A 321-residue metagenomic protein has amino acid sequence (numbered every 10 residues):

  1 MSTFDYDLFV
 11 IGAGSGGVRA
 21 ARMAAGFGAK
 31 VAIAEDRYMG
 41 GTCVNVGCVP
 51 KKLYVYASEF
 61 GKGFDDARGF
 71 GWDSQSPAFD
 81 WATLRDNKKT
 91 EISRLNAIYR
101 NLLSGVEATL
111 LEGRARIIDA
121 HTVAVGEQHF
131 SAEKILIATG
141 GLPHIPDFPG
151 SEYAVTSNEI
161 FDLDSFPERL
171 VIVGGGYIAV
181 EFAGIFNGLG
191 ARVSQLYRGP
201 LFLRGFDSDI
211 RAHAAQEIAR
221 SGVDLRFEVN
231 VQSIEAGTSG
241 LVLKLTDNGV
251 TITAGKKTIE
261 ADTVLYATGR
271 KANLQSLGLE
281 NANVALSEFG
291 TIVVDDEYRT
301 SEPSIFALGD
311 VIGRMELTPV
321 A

Functional and structural regions predicted by a protein language model:
S2-G14, F166-G176: Beta1/beta-strand and adjacent pyrophosphate-binding region of the FAD-binding site in flavoprotein oxidoreductases
T3-Y6, R22-A29, A34-F166, G199-L203 (+5 more regions): Glycine-rich flavin
Y6-I33, A179-G188: N-terminal Rossmann-like FAD-binding beta1-loop-alpha1 element of flavoenzymes
F9-I11, A115, F130-G140, I172-V173 (+3 more regions): Short hydrophobic core segments
G12-S15, D36-R37, V173-G176, F206 (+1 more regions): Glycine-rich Rossmann-fold phosphate-binding loop(s) that bind the pyrophosphate of adenine dinucleotide cofactors
G28, G190-R192, G222: Glycine-centered short loops/turns at secondary-structure junctions
E152-P167, I259-A321: FAD-site-proximal beta/loop scaffold in flavoenzymes
D164-F206: Rossmann-like NAD(P)H-binding beta-loop-alpha module
